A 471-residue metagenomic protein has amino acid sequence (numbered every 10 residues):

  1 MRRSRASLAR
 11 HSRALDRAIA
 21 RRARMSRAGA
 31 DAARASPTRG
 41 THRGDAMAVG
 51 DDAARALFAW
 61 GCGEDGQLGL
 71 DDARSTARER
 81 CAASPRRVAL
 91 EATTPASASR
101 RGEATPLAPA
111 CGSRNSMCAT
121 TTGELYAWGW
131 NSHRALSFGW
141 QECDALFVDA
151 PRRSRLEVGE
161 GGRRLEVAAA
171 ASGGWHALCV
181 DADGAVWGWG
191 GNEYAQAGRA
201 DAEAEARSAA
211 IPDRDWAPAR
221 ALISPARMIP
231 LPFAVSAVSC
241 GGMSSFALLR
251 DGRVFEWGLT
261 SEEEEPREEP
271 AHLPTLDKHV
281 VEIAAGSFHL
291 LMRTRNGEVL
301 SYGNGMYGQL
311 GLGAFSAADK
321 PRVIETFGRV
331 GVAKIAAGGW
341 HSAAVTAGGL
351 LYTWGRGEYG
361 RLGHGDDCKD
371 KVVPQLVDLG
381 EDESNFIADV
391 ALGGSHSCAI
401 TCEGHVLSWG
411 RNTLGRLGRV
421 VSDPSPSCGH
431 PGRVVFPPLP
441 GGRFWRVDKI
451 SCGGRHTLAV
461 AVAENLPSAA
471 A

Functional and structural regions predicted by a protein language model:
D31, P37-A73, A83, V88 (+1 more regions): An edge-strand/N-cap motif at the start of beta-rich repeat modules
A54, R74-S84, E142-V148, G191-Y194 (+5 more regions): A detector of repeated loop/turn-to-beta-strand junctions in beta-rich toroidal repeat architectures
R55, R114, G123, G174-W175 (+10 more regions): Short coil/turn segments that connect the beta-strands within blades of beta-propeller domains
A59, N115-C118, A127, H176-C179 (+10 more regions): Conserved core positions of repeat-based scaffolds
G63, T122, N131, D183 (+10 more regions): Residue-level signature of beta-propeller blades and closely related beta-rich strand-turn architectures in secreted
R100, G161, I229-L231, L273-L276 (+3 more regions): Surface loop/turn motifs at the tips and blade-to-blade linkers of beta-strand repeat domains
P440-A471: Blade-level signature of beta-propeller repeat domains, shared across WD40, Kelch, NHL, RCC1 and BNR/Asp-box propellers
